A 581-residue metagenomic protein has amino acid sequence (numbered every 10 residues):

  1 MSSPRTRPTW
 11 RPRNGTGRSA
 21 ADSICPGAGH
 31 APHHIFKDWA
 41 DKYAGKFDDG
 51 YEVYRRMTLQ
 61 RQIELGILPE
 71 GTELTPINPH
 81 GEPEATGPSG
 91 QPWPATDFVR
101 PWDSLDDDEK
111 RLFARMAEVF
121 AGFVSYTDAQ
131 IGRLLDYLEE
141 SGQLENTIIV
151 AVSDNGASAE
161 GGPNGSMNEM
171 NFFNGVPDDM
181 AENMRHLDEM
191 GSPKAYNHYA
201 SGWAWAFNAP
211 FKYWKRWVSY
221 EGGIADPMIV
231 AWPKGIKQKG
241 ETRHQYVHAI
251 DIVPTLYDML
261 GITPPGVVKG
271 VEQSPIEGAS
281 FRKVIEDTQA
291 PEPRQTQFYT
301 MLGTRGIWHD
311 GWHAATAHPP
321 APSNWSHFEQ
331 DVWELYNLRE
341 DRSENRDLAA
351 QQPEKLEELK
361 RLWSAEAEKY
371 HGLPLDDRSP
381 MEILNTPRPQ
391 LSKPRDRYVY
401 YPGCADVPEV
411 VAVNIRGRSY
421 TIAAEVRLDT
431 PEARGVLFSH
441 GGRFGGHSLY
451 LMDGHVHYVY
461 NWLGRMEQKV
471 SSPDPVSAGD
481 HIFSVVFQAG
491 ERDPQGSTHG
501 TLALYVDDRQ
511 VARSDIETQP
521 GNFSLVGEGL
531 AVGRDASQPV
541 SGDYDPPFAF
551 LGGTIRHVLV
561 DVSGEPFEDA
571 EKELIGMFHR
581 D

Functional and structural regions predicted by a protein language model:
S2-P88, P92-P94, T127, Y137-V152 (+5 more regions): Active-site regions of oxyanion-processing enzymes, predominantly non-cytosolic
P4-R13, D41-F47, Y51, I63-L65 (+4 more regions): C-terminal accessory region downstream of the catalytic core in glycan-modifying enzymes
P32-I35, E139-W232, R294, P320-P322 (+3 more regions): Histidine-centered active-site microenvironments of extracellular/periplasmic hydrolases and transferases
L74-D97, S104-L112, G162, I252 (+12 more regions): Long, internal low-complexity/basic segments
S192-G222, A231, G235-Q245, A249-L338: C-terminal cap/loop subdomain of S1 sulfatases and analogous C-terminal strand-loop tails that border
V436-H457: Glycan-recognition/cleft segments
W462-I482, E491: Short, aromatic/His-centered strand-loop micro-motif at the edge of beta-sheets
Q510-G552: Flexible glycan-contacting loops in extracellular carbohydrate-active proteins
